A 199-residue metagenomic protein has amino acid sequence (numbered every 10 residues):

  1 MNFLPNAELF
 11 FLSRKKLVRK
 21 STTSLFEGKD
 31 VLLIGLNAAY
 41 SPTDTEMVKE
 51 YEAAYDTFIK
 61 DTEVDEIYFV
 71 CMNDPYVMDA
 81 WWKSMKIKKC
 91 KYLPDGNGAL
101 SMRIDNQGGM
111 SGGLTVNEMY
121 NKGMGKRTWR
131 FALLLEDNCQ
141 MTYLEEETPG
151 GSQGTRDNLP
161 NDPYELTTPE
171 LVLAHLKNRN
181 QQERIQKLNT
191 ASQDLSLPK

Functional and structural regions predicted by a protein language model:
M1-K199: Chalcogenol-based redox active-site neighborhoods
